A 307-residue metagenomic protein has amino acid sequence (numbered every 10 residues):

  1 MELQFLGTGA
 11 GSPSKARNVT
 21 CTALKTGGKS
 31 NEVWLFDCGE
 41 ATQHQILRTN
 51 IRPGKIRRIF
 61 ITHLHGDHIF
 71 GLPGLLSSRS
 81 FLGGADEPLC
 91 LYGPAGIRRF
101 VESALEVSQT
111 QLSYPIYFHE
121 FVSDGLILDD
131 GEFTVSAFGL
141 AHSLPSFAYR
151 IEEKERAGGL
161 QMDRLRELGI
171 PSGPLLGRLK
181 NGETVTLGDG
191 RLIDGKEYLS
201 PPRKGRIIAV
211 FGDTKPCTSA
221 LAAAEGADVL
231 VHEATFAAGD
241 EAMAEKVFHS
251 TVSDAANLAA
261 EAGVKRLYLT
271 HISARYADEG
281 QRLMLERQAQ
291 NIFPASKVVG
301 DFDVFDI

Functional and structural regions predicted by a protein language model:
M1-T49, P88, Y149-I151, G158 (+2 more regions): Conserved beta-strand hairpin/beta-sheet module of binuclear metal-dependent hydrolase folds, prominently
Q4, Y92, Y117-V122, S136-F138 (+1 more regions): General small-molecule cofactor/ligand-binding pocket signal
S14-A16, F133-V210, T214-A223, V229-V231: Active-site-proximal loop/helix segment associated with metal-binding centers of metalloenzymes
F36-G39, R57-L64, P94, I208-T214 (+3 more regions): Active-site neighborhood of phospho(di)ester-bond hydrolases with catalytic His/Asp-centered motifs
E40-C90, E120: Active-site metal-binding motif and surrounding structural segment of the metallo-beta-lactamase
L72-R79, A104, A277-R287: Metal-dependent catalytic neighborhoods of phosphoester/phosphodiester hydrolases
G84-V122: Active-site neighborhood of divalent metal-dependent phosphoester bond hydrolases
D124-G125, C217-I307: Binuclear metal-ion centers of metallo-dependent hydrolases, dominated by the metallo-beta-lactamase
